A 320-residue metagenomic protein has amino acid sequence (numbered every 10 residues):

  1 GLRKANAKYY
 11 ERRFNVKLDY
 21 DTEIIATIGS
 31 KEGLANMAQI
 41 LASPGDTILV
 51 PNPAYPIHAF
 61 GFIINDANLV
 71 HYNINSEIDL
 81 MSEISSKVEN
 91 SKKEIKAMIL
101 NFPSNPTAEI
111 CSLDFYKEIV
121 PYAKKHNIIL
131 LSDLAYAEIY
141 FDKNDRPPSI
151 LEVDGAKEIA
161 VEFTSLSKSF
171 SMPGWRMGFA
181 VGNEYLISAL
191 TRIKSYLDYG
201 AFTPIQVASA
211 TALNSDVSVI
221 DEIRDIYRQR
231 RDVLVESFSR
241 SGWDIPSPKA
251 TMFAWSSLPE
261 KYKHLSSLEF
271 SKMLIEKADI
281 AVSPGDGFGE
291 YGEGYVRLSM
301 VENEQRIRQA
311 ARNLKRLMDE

Functional and structural regions predicted by a protein language model:
G1-L2, R13: A glycine-/small-polar-enriched, mobile loop at the entrance of the PLP active site in fold-type I
R3-A7: An amphipathic alpha-helix signature
E11-E320: PLP-dependent class I/II
